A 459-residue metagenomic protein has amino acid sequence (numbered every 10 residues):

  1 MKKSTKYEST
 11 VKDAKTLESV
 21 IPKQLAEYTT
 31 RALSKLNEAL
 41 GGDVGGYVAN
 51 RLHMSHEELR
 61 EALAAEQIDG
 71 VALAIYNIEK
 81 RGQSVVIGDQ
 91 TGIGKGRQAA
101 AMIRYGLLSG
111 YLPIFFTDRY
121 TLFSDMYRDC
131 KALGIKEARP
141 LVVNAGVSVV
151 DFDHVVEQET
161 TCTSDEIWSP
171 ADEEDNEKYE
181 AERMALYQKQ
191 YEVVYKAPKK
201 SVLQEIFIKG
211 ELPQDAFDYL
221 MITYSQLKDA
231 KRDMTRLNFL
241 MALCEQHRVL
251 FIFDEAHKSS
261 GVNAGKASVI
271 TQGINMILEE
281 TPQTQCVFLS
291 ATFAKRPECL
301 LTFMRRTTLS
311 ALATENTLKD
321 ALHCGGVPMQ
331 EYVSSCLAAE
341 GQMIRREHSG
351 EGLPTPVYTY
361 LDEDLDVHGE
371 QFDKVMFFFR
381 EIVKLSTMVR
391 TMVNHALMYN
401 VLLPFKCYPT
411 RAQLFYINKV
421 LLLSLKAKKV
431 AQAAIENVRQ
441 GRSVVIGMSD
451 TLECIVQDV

Functional and structural regions predicted by a protein language model:
M1-A39: N-terminal accessory nucleic-acid engagement/regulatory domains that precede and modulate ATP-driven motor cores
T29-V86: Conserved pre-motif I regulatory segment
A62-K80, D215-R248, V262, K428: Conserved helicase/translocase P-loop NTPase motor core
G82-A101: Walker A/P-loop
G96-Q98, G110-H154, A294-C299, D450: Conserved Walker A/P-loop ATP-binding site and its immediately adjacent core in helicase/helicase-like ATPase domains
R104-Y105, T121, R128, S225-I344: Signature of the SF2 helicase/ATPase Hel1-core->accessory helical subdomain module
E137-R232: Inter-Walker segment of RecA-like/P-loop motor cores
E347-D458: Conserved helicase/translocase motor-coupling segment
